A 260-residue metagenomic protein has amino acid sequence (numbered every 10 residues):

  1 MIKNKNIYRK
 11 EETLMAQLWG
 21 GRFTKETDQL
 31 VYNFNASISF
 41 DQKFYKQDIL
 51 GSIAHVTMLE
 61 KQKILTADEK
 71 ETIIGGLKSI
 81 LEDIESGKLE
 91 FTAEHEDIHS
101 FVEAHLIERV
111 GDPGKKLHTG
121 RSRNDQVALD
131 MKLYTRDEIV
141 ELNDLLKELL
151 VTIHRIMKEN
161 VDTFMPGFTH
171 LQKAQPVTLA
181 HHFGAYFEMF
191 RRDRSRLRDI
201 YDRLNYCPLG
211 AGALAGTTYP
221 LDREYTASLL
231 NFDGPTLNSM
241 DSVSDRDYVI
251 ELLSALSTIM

Functional and structural regions predicted by a protein language model:
N4-N6: Polybasic, lysine-rich low-complexity intrinsically disordered segments
Y8-G216, P220-L229, G234: A helix-coil-helix interface module used to build multimeric assemblies and to scaffold catalytic/cofactor sites
T72-G75, M240-S244: Short linear loop/turn motifs
H105, T119, S239-V243, L256: Bulky hydrophobic/aromatic packing residues
D193, L197, S242-M260: Glycine-rich anion/phosphate-binding loop at the beta-strand->alpha-helix junction
T226-F232, M240-V243, E251: Long, amphipathic, Lys/Arg-enriched alpha-helical "connector/arm" segment
